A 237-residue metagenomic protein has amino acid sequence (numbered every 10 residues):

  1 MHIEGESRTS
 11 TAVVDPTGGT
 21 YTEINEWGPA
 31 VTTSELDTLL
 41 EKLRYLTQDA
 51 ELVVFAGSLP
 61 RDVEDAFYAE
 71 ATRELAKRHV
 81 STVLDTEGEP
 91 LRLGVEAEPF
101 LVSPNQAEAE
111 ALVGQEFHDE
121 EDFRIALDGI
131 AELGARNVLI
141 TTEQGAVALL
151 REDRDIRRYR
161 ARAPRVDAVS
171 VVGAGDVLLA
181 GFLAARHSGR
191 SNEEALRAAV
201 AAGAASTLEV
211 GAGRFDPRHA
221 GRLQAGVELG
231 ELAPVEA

Functional and structural regions predicted by a protein language model:
M1-E51, R222-A237: Conserved N-terminal subdomain of the carbohydrate kinase-like
E4-E6, W27-P29, S58-R61, E108 (+1 more regions): Short glycine-rich anion-binding loops that position phosphate/pyrophosphate groups of nucleotides and phosphorylated
R8, L36, Y68, Q106-A109 (+3 more regions): A general structural signal for well-ordered alpha-helical segments in protein cores
E26-A30, G114-H118, R165-V166: Short glycine-enriched, charge-decorated loop/helix-capping segments at active-site entrances that position
T47-D62: Short acidic, glycine-rich surface-loop motifs adjacent to enzyme active sites
D65-I156: Conserved phosphate/ATP/ADP-binding segment of small-molecule kinases
R92, E120-A237: Conserved phosphate-binding/catalytic region of the ribokinase-like
